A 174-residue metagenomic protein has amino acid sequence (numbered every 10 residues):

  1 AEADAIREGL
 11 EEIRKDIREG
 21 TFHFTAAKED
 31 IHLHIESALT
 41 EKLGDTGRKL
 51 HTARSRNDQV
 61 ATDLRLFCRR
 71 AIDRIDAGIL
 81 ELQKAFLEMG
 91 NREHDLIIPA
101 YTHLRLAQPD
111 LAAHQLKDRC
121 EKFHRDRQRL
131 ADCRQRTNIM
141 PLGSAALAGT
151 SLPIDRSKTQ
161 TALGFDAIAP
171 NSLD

Functional and structural regions predicted by a protein language model:
A1-G149, P153-A162, D166-A167: A helix-coil-helix interface module used to build multimeric assemblies and to scaffold catalytic/cofactor sites
D166-D174: Amphipathic, heptad-repeat alpha-helical segments used for oligomerization and assembly
